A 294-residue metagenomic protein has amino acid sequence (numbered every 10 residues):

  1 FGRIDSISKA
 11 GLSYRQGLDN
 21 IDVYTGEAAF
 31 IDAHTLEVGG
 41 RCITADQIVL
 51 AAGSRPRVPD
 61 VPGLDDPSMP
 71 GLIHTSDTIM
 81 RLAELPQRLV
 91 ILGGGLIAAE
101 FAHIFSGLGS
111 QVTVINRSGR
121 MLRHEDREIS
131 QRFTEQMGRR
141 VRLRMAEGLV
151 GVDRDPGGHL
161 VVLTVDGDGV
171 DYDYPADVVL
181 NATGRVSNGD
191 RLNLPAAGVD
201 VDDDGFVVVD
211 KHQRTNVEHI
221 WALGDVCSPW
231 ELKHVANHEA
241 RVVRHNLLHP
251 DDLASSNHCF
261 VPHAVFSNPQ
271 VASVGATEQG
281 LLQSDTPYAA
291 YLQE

Functional and structural regions predicted by a protein language model:
F1-Q47, G151-V161: Feature captures the FAD/FMN-dependent oxidoreductase FAD-binding
D5-S8, M80-R81, P86-V90, L96-Y172 (+2 more regions): Rossmann-like dinucleotide-binding cores of NAD(P)H-dependent redox enzymes
Y24-E27, D32, A52, T75-D77 (+4 more regions): Short loop/edge segments at beta-strand edges and connector loops that shape dinucleotide/nucleotide cofactor-binding
I31-A33, E37-L72: Glycine/serine-rich phosphate-binding loop and adjoining beta1-alpha1 elements at the start of nucleotide-handling
V38-Q47, G169-V178, N216: Core beta-strand elements of the Rossmann-like FAD/NAD(P) dinucleotide-binding domain in flavoenzyme oxidoreductases
L50, L92-G93: Conserved N-terminal Rossmann-fold NAD(P)-binding element of oxidoreductases
P67-P86, D173-P250: FAD-site-proximal beta/loop scaffold in flavoenzymes
L282-E294: Cytosolic Rossmann-like ligand/nucleotide-binding regulatory domains
